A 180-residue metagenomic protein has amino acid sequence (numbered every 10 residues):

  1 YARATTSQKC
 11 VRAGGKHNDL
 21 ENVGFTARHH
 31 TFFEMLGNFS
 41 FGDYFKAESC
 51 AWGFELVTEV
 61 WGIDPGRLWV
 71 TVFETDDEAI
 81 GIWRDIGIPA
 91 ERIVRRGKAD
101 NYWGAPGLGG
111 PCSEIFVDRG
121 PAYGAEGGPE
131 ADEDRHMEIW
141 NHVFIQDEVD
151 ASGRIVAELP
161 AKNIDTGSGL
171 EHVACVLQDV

Functional and structural regions predicted by a protein language model:
Y1-V180: Alpha-helical segments
